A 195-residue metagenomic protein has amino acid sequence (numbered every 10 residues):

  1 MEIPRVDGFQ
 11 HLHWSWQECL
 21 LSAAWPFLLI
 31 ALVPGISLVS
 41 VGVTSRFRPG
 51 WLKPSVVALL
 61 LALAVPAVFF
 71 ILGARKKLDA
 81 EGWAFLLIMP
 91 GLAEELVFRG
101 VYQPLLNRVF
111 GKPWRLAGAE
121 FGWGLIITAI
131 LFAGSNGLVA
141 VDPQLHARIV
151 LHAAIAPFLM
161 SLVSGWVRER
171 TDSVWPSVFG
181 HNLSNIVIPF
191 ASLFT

Functional and structural regions predicted by a protein language model:
M1, W25-P26, V56-L63, L125-L131: Alpha-helical transmembrane segments
M1-V33: Alpha-helical transmembrane segments in multi-pass membrane proteins
E2-I3, L32-S40, P66-I71: Transmembrane alpha-helix boundary signature
G8-E18, R46-L52, R148: Interfacial loop-to-helix junctions that mark the boundaries of transmembrane helices in multi-pass membrane
A24-S37, L96-L105: Membrane-water interface of transmembrane alpha-helices
S37-P49: Flexible interhelical linker loops that connect adjacent transmembrane helices in multi-pass membrane transporters
P49-A58, L116-F121: Membrane-water interface at loop-to-transmembrane-helix junctions
L63-T195: Transmembrane helix-loop-helix hairpins at the membrane interface of multi-pass integral membrane proteins
